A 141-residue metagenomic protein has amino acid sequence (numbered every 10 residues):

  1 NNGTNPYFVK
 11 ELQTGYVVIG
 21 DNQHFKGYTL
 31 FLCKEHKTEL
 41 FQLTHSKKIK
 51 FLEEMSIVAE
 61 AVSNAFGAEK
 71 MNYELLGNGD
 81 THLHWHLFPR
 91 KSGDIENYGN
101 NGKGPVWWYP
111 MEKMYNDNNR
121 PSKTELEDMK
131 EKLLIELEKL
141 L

Functional and structural regions predicted by a protein language model:
N1-L141: HIT superfamily nucleotide-processing domains
